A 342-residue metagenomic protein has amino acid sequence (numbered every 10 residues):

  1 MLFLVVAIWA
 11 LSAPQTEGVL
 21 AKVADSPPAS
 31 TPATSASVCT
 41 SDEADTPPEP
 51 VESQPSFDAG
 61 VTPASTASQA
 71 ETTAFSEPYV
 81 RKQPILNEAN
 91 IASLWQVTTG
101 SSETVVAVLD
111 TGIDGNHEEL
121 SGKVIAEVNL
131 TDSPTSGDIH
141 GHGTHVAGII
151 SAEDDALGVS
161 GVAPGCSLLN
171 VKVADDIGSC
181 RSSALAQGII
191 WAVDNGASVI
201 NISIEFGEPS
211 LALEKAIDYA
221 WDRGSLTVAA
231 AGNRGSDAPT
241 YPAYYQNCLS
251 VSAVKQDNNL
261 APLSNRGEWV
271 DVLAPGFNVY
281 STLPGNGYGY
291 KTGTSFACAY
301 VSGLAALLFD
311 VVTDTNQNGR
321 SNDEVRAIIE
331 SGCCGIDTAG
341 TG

Functional and structural regions predicted by a protein language model:
M1-L20: Sec-dependent N-terminal signal peptides
P14-T104, E118-E119, A184, E208: Protease zymogen maturation seam
L20-A21, S41, S56, V193-I202 (+6 more regions): C-terminal subdomain of the subtilisin-like protease fold in secreted/lumenal serine endopeptidases
A92-V106, T111-A126, P134-S182, Y244-N247 (+3 more regions): Subtilisin-like serine protease catalytic core
S101, S133, E153, N170-N247 (+4 more regions): Substrate-binding/access-modulating region of protease and related hydrolase catalytic domains
A147-I150, L169-D175, G276-T341: Hydrolase catalytic cores
V254: Carbohydrate-associated surface elements
